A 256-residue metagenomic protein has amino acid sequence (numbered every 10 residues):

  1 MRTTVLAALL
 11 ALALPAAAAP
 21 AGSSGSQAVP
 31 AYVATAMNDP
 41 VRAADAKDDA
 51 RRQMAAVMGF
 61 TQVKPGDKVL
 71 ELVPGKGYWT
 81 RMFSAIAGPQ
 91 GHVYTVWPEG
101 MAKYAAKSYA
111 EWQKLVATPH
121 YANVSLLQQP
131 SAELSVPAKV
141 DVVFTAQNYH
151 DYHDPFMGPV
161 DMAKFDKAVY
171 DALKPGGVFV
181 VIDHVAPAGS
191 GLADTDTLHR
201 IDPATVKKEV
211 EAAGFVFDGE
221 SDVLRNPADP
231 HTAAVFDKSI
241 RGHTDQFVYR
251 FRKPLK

Functional and structural regions predicted by a protein language model:
V29-K64: Class I SAM-dependent methyltransferase Rossmann-like catalytic core, especially the SAM/SAH-binding loop
K64-G75: Conserved class I S-adenosyl-L-methionine
D67, L134-Q147: A short acidic, Gly/Pro-enriched loop at the edge of an enzyme's catalytic core that lines a small-molecule cofactor
S84-G88, P159-P175: A short glycine-rich, Lys/Arg-flanked "PGG" loop and its adjoining helix->strand segment in the class I
V93, D166, G176-H184: Conserved beta-strand signature within the Rossmann-like core of class I S-adenosyl-L-methionine
A105-V136: S-adenosyl-L-methionine
Q128-P130, D151-A168: A short, conserved alpha-helix within the catalytic core of class I
A213, A228-K256: Core SAM-dependent methyltransferase catalytic element
